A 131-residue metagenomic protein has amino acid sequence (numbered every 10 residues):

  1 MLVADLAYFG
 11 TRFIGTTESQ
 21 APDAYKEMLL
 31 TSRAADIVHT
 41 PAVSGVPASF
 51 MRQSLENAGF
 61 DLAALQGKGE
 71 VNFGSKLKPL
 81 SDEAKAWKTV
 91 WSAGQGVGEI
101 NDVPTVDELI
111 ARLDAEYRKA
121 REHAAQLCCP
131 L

Functional and structural regions predicted by a protein language model:
M1-L131: Conserved active-site-proximal phosphate/metal-binding subdomains
